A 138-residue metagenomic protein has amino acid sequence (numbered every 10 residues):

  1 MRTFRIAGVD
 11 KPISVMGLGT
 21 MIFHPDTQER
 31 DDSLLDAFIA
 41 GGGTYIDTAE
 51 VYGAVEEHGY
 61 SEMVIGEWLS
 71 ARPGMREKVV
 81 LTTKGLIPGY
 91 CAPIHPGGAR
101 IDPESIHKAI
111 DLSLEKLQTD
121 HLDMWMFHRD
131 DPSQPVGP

Functional and structural regions predicted by a protein language model:
M1-V79: N-terminal binding-site loop/beta-alpha segment at the start of enzyme catalytic domains that lines or forms
D10-P12, T44-T48, P88-P93, T119-M124: Generic detector of short, locally flexible boundary/turn motifs and exposed helical patches
L18, T48, T83, M124-F127: Conserved beta-strand positions
I22-H24, Y52, I87-G89, H128-D131: Feature marks short, surface-exposed loop/turn motifs that line or immediately flank catalytic pockets and channel
Y52, P73-I101: Structural motif corresponding to the early beta-alpha repeats
V55-H58, Y90, S133-Q134: Acidic pyrophosphate-coordinating catalytic loop
L69, T83-G85, G89, I110 (+1 more regions): Generic hydrophobic/packing signal
P93-P138: Glycine/proline-rich, positively charged, aromatic-decorated active-site loop/lid region on the catalytic face
